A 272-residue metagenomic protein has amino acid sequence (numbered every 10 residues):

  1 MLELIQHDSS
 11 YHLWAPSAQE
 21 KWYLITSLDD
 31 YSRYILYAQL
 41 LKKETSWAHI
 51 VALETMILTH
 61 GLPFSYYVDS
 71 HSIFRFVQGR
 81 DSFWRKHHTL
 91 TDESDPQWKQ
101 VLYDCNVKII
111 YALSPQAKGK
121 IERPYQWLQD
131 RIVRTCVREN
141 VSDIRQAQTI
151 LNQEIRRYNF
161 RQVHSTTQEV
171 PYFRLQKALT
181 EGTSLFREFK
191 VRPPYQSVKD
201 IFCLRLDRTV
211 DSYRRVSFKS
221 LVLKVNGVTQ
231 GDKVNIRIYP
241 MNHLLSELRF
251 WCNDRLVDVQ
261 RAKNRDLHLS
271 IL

Functional and structural regions predicted by a protein language model:
M1-I35, K42-L53, L58-F64, K99-D104: Mobile-element integrase/transposase regions, centering on the N-terminal DNA-binding/Zn-coordinating module
D8, R33, Y66-D69, K118 (+2 more regions): Short, conserved catalytic/metal-binding motifs centered on acidic residues
S10, D30, L40-K43, D69-H71 (+3 more regions): An acidic- and aromatic-residue-enriched active-site/binding cleft used to recognize and process polar
L36-Y37, D258: A structural microfeature
Y37-K43, W84-H88: The substrate-binding groove and active-site-proximal loops of carbohydrate-active enzymes, especially glycoside
L58-L90, L113-P115: Acidic/histidine-rich, metal-coordinating catalytic segments
T91, Q97-K190: Charged alpha-helix within mobile-element recombinases
I155, N159-L272: C-terminal, beta-rich DNA-binding module of retroviral/retroelements integrases
